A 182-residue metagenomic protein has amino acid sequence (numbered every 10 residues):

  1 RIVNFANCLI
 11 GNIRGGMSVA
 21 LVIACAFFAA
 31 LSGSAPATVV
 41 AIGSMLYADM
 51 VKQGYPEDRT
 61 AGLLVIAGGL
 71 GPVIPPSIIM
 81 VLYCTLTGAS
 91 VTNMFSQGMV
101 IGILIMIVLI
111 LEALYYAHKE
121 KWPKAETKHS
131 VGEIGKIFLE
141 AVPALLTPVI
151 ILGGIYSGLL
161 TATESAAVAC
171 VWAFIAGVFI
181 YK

Functional and structural regions predicted by a protein language model:
R1-K182: Alpha-helical transmembrane segments of multi-pass membrane transport proteins
